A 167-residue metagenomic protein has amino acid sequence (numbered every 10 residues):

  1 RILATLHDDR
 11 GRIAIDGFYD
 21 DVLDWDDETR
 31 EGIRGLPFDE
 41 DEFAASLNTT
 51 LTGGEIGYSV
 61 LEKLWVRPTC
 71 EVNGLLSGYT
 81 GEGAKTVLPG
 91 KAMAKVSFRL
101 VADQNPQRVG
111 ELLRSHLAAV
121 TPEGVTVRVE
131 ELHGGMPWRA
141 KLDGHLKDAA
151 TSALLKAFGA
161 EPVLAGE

Functional and structural regions predicted by a protein language model:
R1-L75, Q104-T126: Acidic-enriched catalytic cores of C-N bond-cleaving enzymes acting on peptides and small amides
Y58-L61, G81-T86, S152, L164: Generic recognition of flexible, low-complexity loop/linker segments
V66, A84-A92, H145-D148, A160-E167: Zn-dependent metallopeptidase/amidohydrolase metal-coordination segment
E71-N73, M93-S97, R128: Beta-strand secondary-structure signal
S77, E82-L112: C-terminal catalytic subdomain
E82-K85, N105-G110, P122-V125, A140 (+1 more regions): Extended hydrophobic-aromatic, low-complexity segments
F98-V101, V127-D143, G166: A short beta-alpha structural unit
P137-A157: Short, low-order "capping/linker" segments at domain edges
